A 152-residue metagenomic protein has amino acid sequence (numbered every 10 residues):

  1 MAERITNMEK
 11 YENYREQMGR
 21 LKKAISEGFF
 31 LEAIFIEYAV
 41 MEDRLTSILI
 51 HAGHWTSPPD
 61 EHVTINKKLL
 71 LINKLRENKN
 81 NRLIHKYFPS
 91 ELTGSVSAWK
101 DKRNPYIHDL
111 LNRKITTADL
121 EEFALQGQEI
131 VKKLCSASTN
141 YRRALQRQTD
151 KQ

Functional and structural regions predicted by a protein language model:
M1-L31: Charged alpha-helical initiation segments
N7, Y14, Y38, P58-K68 (+3 more regions): Intrinsic-disorder-associated interaction segments
Y11-R15, Y38, V96-R103: Hydrophobic faces of stable alpha-helices that mediate helix-helix packing
Q17-R20, I36, I130: Short, hydrophobic/aromatic alpha-helical segments in well-folded domains
K22, E27-L49: Short, hydrophobic, well-ordered secondary-structure elements
E27, H54, H108-N112: General structural signal for alpha-helix termini and helix-helix connectors
L45-T93, P105, C135, T139-L145: Flexible secondary-structure boundary motifs
K86-Q152: Charge-enriched, short contiguous segments at helix-coil
